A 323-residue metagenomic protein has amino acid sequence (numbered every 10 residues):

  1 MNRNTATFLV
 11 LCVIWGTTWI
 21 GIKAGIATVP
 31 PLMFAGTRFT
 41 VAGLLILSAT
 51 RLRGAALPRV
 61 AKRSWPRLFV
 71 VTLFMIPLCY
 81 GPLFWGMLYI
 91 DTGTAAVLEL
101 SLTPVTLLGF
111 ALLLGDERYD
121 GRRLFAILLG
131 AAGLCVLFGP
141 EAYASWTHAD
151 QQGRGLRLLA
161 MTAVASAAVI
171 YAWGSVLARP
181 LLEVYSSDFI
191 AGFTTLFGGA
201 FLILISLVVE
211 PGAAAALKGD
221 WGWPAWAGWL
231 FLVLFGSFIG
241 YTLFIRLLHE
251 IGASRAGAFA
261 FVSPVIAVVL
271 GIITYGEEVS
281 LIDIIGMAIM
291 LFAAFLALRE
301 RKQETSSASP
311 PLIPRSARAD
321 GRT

Functional and structural regions predicted by a protein language model:
M1-T37, I46, S145-E183, L202-L204 (+2 more regions): Glycine-/small-residue-enriched transmembrane alpha-helix faces in small-molecule transporters and effluxers
T7, M33-S48, V70, L124-V136 (+4 more regions): Hydrophobic alpha-helical transmembrane segments of multi-pass integral membrane proteins, especially transporters
C12-G16, V71-Y80, T103-P104, F138 (+6 more regions): Transmembrane alpha-helical core positions of polytopic small-molecule transporters
I14, T18-W19, L47-E99, V136 (+1 more regions): Specific transmembrane alpha-helical segments of multi-pass solute transporters/efflux pumps, especially DMT/EamA
G21-T28, M87-L88, G139-G155, V209-P224 (+1 more regions): Membrane-interface helix termini and inter-helical loops of multi-pass transporters
A35-T37, Y80, T94-L102, V176-A200 (+2 more regions): Helix-helix packing/entry segments at the starts of transmembrane helices
L45-R53, T103-L128, V265-I284: C-terminal transmembrane-helix exit sites in multi-pass transporters
I46, Y119-A142, F261, L270 (+1 more regions): Hydrophobic transmembrane alpha-helices of multi-pass small-molecule transport proteins
